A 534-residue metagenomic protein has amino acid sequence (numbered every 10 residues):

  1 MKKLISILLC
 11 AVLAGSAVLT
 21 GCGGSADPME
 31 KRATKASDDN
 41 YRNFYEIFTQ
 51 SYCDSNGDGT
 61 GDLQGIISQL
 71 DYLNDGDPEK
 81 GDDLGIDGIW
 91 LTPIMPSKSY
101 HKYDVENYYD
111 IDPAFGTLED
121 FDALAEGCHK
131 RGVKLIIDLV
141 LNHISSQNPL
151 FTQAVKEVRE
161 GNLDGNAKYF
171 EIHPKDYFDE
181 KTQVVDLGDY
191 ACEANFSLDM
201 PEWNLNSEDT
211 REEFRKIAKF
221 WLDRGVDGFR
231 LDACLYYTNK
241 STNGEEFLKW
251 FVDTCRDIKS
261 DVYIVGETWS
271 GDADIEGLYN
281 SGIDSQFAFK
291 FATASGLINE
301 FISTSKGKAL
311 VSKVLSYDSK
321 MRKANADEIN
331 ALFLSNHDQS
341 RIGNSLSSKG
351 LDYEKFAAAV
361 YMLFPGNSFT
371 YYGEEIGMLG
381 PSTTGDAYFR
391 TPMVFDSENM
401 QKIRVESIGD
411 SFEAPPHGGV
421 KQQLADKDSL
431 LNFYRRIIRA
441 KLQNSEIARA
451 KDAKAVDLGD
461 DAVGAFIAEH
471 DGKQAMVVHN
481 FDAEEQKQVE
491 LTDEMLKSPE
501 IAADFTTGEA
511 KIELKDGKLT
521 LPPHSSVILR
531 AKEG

Functional and structural regions predicted by a protein language model:
M1-L4: Positively charged n-region of N-terminal signal peptides that target proteins for export
C22-R215, D223, R230, C234-S281 (+1 more regions): Acidic/aromatic-lined carbohydrate-recognition and catalytic surfaces of CAZymes acting on diverse glycans
D27-P28, A125-V133, H143, F151-R159 (+9 more regions): Active-site-proximal helices and loops of the catalytic beta/alpha 8
L222-D223, L334-R341: Catalytic grooves of carbohydrate-active enzymes
S348-Q488, M495, L521: Loop/helix patches that line or flank the sugar-binding groove of alpha-linked glycan CAZymes
E485-T507: Beta-strand-rich binding/interaction modules
E513-G534: C-terminal beta-strand-rich structural cap/linker in extracellular carbohydrate-active enzymes
